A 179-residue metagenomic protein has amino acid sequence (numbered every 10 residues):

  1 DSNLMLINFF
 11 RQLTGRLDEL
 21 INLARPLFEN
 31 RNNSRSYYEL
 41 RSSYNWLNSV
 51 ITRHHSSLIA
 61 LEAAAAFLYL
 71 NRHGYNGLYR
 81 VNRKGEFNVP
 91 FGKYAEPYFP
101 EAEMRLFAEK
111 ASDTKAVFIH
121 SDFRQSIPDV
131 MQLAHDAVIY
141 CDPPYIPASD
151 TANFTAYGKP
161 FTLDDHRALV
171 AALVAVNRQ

Functional and structural regions predicted by a protein language model:
N3: Conserved SAM/SAH-binding beta-strand->alpha-helix loop
I7: Short alpha-helix immediately C-terminal to the canonical SAM-binding loop
F10: Conserved SAM-binding loop
L13-Y140, P144-F154, A168, A175: SAM-dependent nucleic-acid methyltransferase catalytic core
A156, P160-Q179: Long, positively charged, glycine-interspersed low-complexity recognition regions
